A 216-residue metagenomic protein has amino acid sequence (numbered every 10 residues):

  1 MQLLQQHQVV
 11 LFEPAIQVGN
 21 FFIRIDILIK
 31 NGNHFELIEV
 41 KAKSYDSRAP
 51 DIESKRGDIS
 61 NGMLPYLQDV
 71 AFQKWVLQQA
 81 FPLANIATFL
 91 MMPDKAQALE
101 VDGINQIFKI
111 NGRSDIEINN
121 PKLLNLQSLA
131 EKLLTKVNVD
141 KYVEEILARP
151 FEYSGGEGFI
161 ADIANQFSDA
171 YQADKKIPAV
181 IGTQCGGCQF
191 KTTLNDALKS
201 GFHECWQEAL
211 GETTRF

Functional and structural regions predicted by a protein language model:
M1-Q2: Low-complexity, highly charged intrinsically disordered N-terminal segments that act as targeting/localization
Q6-Y153: Mg2+/Mn2+-dependent nuclease catalytic core
N105-F216: Cys/His-rich finger/ribbon microdomains and the adjacent scaffold used for macromolecule binding/structural
